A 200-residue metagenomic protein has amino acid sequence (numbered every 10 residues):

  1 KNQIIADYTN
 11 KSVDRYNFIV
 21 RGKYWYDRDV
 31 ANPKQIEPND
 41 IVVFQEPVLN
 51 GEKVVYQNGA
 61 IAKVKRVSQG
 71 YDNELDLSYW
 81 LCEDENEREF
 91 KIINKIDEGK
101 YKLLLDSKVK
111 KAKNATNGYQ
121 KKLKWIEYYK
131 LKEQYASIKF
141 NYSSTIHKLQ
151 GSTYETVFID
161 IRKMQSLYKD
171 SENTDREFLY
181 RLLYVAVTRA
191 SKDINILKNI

Functional and structural regions predicted by a protein language model:
N2-I200: Core RecA-like ATPase module of SF1/SF2 helicases and allied nucleic-acid translocases
